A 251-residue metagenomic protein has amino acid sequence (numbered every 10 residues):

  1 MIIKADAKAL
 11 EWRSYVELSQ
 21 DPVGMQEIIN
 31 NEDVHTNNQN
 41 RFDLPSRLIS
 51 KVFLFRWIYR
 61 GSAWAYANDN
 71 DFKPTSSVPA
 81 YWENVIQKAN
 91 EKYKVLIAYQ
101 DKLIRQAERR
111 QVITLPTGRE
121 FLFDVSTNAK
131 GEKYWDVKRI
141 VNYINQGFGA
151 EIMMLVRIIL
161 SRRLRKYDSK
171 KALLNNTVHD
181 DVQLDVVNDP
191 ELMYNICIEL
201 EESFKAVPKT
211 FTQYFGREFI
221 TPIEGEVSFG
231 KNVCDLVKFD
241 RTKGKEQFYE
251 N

Functional and structural regions predicted by a protein language model:
M1-N251: Conserved catalytic core of nucleotide polymerization and phosphodiester-bond processing enzymes
